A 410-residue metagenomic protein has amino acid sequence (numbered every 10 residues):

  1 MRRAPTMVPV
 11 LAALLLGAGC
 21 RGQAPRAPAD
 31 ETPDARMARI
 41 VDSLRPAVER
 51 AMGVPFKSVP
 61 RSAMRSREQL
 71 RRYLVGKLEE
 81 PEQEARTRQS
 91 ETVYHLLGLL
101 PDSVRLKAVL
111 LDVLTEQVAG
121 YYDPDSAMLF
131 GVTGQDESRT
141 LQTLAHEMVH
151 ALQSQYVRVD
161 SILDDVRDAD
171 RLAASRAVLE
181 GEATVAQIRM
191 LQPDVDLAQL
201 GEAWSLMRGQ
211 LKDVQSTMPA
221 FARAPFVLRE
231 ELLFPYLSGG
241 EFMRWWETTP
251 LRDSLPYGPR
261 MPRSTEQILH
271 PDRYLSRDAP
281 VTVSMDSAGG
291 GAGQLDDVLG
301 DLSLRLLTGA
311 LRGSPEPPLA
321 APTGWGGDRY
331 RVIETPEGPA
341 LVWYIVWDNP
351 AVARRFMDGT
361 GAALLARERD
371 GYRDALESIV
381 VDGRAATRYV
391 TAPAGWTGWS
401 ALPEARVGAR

Functional and structural regions predicted by a protein language model:
G19-Q23: Bacterial signal peptide processing site
R39-S138: Auxiliary, metal-adjacent structural segments of Zn-dependent hydrolase domains
L44, S154-D160, D164-K212: Post-HExxH zinc-binding segment in Zn-dependent metallohydrolases
K57-K77, V166-D170, G201-G209, M261-R263: Acidic helix-start/capping segments at beta-turn-to-alpha-helix junctions
L129-A145, D168, A174-S175: Short pre-active-site segment immediately N-terminal to the catalytic Zn-binding motif
T143, E147-A151, Q155: Catalytic glutamate of the conserved HExxH
S216-G338, Y344: Pan-zinc metallopeptidase signature
G326-R410: C-terminal soluble interaction/assembly domains
